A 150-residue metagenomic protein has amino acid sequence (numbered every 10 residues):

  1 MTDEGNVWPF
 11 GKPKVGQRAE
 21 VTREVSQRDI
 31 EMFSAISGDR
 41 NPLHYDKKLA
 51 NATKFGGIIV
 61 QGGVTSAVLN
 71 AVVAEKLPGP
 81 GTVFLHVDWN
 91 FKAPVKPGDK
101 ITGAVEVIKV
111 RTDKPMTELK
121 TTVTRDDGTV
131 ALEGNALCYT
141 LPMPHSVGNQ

Functional and structural regions predicted by a protein language model:
M1-V15, V95-Q150: HotDog/MaoC-like acyl-thioester-processing domains
T2-V60: Catalytic strand-loop segment that frames the active site of acyl-thioester-processing enzymes
E20-E24, N90, L137-Y139: Generic structural detector for well-ordered beta-strands
T22, T65, T121: Ser/Thr-centric signal marking residues that sit in or immediately flank functional binding/regulatory motifs
A35-G38, A74-P78, D126: Short, intrinsically disordered, mixed-charge
A52-A104: Hydrophobic beta-strand-centered segment that forms part of the acyl-chain substrate-binding groove
